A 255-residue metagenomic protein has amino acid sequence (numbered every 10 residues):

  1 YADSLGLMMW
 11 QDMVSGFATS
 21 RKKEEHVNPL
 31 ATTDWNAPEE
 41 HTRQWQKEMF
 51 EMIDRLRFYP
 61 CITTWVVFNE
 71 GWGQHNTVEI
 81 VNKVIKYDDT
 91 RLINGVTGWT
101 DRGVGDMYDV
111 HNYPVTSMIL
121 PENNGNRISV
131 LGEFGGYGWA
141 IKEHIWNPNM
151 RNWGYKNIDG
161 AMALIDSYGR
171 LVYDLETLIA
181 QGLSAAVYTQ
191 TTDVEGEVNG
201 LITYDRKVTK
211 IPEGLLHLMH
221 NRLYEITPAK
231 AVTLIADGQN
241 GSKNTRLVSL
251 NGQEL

Functional and structural regions predicted by a protein language model:
Y1-D106, N124-G125, N149: Active-site mouth of glycoside hydrolases
M13, T97, H111, E133 (+3 more regions): Residues at the C-termini of beta-strands that transition into short coil/loop
F17-T19, G71-H75, D101-G103, T116-S117 (+2 more regions): Flexible loop/turn segments at secondary-structure boundaries
Q46, C61-W65, P121-K230: Substrate-binding clefts and catalytic carboxylate motifs of secreted carbohydrate-active enzymes
V104-N112, I128-S129: Active-site regions of enzymes building and remodeling cell-envelope glycoconjugates
N112-L120: A polyampholytic, Gly/Pro-enriched intrinsically disordered region
K230-L255: C-terminal outer-membrane/trafficking sorting elements
